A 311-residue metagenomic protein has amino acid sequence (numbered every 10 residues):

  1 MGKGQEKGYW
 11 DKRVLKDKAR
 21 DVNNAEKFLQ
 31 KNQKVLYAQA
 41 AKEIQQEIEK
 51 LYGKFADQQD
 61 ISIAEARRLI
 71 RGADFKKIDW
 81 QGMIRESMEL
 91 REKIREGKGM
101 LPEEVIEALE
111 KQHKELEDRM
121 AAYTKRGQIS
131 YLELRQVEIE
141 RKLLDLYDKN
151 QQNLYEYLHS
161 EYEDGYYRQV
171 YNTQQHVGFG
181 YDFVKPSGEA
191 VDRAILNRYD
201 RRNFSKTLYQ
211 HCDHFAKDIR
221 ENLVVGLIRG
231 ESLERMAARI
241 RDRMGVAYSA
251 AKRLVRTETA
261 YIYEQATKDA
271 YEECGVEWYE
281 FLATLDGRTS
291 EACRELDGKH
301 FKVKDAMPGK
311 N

Functional and structural regions predicted by a protein language model:
M1-R241: N-terminal leader/targeting and assembly helices and adjacent pre-domain segments
G245-N311: Acidic, glycine-rich two-metal-ion catalytic cores of nucleic acid-processing enzymes
